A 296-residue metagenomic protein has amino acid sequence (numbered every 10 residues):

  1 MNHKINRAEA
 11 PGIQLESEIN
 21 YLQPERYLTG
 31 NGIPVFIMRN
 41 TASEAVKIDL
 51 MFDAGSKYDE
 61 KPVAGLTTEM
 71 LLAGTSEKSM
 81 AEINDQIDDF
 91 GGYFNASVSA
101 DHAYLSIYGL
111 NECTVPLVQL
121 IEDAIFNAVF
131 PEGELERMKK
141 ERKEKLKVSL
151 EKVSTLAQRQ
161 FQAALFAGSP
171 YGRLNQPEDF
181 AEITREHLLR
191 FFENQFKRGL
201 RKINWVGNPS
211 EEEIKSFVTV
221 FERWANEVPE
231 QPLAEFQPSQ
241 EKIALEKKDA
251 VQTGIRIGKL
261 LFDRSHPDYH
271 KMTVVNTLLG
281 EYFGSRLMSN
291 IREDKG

Functional and structural regions predicted by a protein language model:
M1-A45: N- or domain-start disorder-to-order transition segments that initiate the globular core
M1-E9, E82-P229, L261-D263, K271 (+2 more regions): Charge-rich, well-structured scaffold segments of protease-associated domains
P11-S17, Q23-E25, F94, A225-L233 (+1 more regions): Short secondary-structure junctions
L28, F36-M38, K47-M51, T67 (+3 more regions): Short, conserved beta-strand segments within well-ordered enzyme catalytic domains that often line or immediately flank
I33-A54, K61-V63, L200, V228-M288: His/Glu-based metal-binding/catalytic segments typifying zinc-dependent metallopeptidases
P62-T75: Active-site SXXK
